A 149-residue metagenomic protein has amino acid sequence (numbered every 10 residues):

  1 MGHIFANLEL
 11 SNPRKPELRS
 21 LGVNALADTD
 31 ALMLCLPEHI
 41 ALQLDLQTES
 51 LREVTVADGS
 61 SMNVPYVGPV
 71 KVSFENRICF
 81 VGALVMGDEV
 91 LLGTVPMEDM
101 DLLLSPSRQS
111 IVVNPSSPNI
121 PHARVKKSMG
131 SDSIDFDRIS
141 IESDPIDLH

Functional and structural regions predicted by a protein language model:
M1-I141, I146-H149: Pepsin/retropepsin-fold aspartyl endopeptidases
